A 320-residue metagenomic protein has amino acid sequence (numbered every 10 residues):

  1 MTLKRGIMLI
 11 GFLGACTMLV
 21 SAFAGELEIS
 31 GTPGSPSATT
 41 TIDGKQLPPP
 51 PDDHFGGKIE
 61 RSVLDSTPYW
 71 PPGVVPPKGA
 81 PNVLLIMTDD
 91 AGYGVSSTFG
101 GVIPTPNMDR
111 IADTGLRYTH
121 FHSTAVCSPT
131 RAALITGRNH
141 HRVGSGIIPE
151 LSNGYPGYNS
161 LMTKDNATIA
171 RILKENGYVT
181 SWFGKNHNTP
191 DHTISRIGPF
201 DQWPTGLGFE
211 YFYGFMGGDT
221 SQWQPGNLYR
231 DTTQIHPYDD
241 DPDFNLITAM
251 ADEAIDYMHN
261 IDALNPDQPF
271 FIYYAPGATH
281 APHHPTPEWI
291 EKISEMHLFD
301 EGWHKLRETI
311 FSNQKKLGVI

Functional and structural regions predicted by a protein language model:
M1-I10: Bacterial N-terminal signal peptides that target proteins for export
R5, M18-V20: Compositionally biased non-globular segments, especially hydrophobic aliphatic-rich helices of signal peptides
I10-M18: Bacterial N-terminal signal peptides
A22-E26: Boundary at the C-terminal end of the N-terminal hydrophobic targeting segment
S30-P36, F55-G56: N-terminal module-boundary/linker segments of secreted carbohydrate-active enzymes
T40-I320: Formylglycine-dependent sulfatase
